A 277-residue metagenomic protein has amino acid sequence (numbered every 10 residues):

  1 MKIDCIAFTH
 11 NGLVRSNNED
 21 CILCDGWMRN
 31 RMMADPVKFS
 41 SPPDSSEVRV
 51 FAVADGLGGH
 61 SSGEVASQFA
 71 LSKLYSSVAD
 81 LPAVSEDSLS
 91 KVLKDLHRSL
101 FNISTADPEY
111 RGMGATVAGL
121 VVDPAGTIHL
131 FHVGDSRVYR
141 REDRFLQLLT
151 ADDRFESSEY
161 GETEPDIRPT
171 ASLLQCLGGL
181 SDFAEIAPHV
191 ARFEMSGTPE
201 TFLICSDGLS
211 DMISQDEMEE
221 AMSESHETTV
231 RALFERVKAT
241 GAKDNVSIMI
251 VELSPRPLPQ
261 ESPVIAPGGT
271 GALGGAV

Functional and structural regions predicted by a protein language model:
M1-V277: PP2C/PPM-type serine/threonine phosphatase catalytic domain
